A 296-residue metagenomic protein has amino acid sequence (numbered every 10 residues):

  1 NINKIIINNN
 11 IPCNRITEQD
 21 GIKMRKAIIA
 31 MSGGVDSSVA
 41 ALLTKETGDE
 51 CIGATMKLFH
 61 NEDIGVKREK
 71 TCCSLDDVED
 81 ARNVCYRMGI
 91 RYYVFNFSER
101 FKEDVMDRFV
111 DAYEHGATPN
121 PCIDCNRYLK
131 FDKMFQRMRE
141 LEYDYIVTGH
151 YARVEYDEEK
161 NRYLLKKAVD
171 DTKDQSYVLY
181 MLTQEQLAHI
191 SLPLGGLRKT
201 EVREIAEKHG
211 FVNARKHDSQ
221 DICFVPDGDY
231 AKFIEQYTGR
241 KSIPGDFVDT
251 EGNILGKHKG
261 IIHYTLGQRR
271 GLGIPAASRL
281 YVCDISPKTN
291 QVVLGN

Functional and structural regions predicted by a protein language model:
I2-I6: Extreme N-terminal basic, low-complexity initiation segments that serve as generic localization/processing leaders
I16-E18, K23, V248, I274: Polar low-complexity intrinsically disordered regions enriched in Ser/Thr and small residues
E18-Y180, S191, E201, V282: ATP-dependent adenylation/nucleotidyltransferase module used to activate substrates
V147-N296: AMP-forming adenylation/ATP pyrophosphatase catalytic core
